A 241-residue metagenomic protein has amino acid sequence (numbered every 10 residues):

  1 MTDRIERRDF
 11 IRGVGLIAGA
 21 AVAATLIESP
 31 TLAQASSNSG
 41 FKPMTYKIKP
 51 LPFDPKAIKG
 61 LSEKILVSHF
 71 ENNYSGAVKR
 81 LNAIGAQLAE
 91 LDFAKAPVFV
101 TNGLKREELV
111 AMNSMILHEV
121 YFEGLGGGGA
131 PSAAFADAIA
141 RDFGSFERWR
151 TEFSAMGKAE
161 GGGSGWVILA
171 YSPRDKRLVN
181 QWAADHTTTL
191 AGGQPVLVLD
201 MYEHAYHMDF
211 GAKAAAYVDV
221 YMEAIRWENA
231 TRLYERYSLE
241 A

Functional and structural regions predicted by a protein language model:
M1-A18: N-terminal secretory signal peptides and thylakoid transit peptides that target proteins across membranes
T25-G60: C-terminal segment of N-terminal export signals and the immediately downstream linker at the start of the mature
I27, F122-P131, D209-A214: Short helix-capping/linker segments at secondary-structure and domain boundaries
F41-T45, N72, Q87-L91, K95 (+1 more regions): All-alpha RGS (Regulator of G-protein Signaling) helical domain and cognate RGS-like helical scaffolds
K59-S75, K95-I116, D185-T188, G192-D200: Alpha-helical scaffold segments that form or flank carboxylate-/histidine-based iron centers
N73-G85: A short alpha-helix/helix-coil micro-patch that ends at or immediately precedes a cysteine
K158-I225: An amphipathic alpha-helical core segment
A216-A241: N-terminal targeting pre-sequences for secretion and organelle import
